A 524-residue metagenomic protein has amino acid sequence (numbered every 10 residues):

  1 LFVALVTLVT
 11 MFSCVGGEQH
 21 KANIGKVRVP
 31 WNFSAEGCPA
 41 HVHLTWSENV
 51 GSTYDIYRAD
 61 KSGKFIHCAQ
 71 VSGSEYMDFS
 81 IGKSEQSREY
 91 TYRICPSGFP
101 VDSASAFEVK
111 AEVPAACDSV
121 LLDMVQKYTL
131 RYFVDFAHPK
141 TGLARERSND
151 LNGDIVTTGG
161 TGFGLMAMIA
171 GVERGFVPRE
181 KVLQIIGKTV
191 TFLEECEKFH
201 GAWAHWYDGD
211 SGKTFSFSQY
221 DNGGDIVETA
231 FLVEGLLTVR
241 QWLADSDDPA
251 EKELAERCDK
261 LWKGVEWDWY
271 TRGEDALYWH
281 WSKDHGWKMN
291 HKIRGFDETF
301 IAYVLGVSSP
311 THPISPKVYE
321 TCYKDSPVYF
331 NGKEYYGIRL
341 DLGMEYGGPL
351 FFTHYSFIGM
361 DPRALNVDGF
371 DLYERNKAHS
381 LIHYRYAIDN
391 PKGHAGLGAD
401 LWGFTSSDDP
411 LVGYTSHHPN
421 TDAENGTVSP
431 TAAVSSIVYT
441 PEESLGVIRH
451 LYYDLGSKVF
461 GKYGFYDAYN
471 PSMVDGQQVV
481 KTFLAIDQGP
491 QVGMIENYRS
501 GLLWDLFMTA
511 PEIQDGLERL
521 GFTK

Functional and structural regions predicted by a protein language model:
F2-L8: Sec-dependent N-terminal signal peptides
F12-S13: C-terminal motif of bacterial Sec signal peptides marking the signal peptidase cleavage site
E18-G51, Q86, F99-A116: Pro/Thr/Ser/Gly-rich low-complexity, intrinsically disordered linker/stalk tracts
G51-H67: Extracellular low-complexity, O-glycosylation-prone stalks/linkers
F65, R93, D102-A106: Membrane-topology and secretion signals of cell-surface/extracellular proteins
H67-G73: Short beta-strand segments within Ig-like beta-sandwich modules, predominantly Fibronectin type-III
D78-V101: Beta-strand-rich modules
K110-K524: Ser/Thr/Asn(+Pro)-rich, low-complexity disordered segments
